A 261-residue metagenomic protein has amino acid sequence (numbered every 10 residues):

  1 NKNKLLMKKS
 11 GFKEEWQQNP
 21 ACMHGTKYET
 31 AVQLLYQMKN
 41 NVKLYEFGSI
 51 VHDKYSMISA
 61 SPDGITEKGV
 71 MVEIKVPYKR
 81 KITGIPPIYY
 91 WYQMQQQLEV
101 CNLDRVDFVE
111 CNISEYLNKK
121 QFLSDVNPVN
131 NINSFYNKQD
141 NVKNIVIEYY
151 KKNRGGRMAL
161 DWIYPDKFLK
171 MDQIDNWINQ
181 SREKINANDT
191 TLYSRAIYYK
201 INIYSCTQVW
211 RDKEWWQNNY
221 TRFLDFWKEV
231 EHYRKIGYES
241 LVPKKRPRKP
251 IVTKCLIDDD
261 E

Functional and structural regions predicted by a protein language model:
N1-E261: Accessory terminal regions of nucleic-acid processing enzymes
